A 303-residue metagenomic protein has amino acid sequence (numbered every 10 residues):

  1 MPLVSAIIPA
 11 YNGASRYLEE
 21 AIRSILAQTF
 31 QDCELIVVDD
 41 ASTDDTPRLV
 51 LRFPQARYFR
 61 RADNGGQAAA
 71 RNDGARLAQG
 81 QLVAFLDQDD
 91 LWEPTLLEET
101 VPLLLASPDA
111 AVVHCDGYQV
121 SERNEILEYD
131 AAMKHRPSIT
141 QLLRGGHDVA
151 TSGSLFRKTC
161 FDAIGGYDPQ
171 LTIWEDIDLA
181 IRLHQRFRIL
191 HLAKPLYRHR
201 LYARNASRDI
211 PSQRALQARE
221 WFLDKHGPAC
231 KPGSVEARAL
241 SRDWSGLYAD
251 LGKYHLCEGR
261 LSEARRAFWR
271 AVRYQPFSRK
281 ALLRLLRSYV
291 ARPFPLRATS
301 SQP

Functional and structural regions predicted by a protein language model:
M1-Q213: Nucleotide-sugar donor-binding/catalytic module of glycosyltransferases that assemble extracellular/cell-envelope
L3, S42-T43, K253-P303: Membrane-interface aromatic/basic loop that binds lipid-linked glycans or pyrophosphate carriers, typified by
G13, D243, G259: Residue-level signal for the nucleotide or nucleotide-sugar donor/cofactor binding architecture
P137-L143, P195-A203, R208-S234, C257 (+1 more regions): Catalytic core of nucleotide-sugar-dependent glycosyltransferases
C160-A163, L251, H255: Solvent-exposed, amphipathic alpha-helical segments
V235-A237, L283-R284: Acidic, Ser/Thr-rich low-complexity linear motifs
A237-L240, W244: Residues that mark the junctions of alpha-helical repeat units in TPR/alpha-solenoid scaffolds
